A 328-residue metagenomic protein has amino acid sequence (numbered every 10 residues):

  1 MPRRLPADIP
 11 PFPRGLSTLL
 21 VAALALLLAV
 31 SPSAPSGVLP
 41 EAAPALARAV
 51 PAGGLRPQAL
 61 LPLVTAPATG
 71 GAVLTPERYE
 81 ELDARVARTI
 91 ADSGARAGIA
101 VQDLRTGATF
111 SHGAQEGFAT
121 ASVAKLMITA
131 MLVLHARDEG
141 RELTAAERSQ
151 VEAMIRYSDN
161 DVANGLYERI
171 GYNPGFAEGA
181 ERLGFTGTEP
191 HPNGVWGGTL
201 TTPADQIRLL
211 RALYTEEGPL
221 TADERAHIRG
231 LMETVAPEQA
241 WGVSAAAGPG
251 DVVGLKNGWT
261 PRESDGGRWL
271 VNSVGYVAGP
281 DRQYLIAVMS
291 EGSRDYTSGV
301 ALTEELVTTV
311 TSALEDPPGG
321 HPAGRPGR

Functional and structural regions predicted by a protein language model:
P2-L19, A25-L27, P32-A68, V73-A97 (+2 more regions): Penicillin-recognizing serine hydrolase domain
P57-A72, A108-G113, T129-L132, R156-N160: Acidic/histidine-rich, surface-exposed loop or edge segments in extracytoplasmic proteins
D103-R105, A114-E116, S122-A124, S158 (+2 more regions): A mature extracytoplasmic/lumenal domain signature
T106-Q115, G187-P190: Glycine/charged-rich beta-loop-alpha catalytic/anionic-binding loops adjacent to active sites
G107, G117-R141, M154, I286: Active-site SXXK
F110, A163, D295-G299: Extracytoplasmic/secreted cell-surface and envelope-processing proteins
V123-L126, R156, N160, L200-I207: Short alpha-helical patches at coil-to-helix transitions and adjacent helical residues in well-structured domains
A136-T186, T202: Conserved catalytic neighborhood of penicillin-recognizing serine enzymes
